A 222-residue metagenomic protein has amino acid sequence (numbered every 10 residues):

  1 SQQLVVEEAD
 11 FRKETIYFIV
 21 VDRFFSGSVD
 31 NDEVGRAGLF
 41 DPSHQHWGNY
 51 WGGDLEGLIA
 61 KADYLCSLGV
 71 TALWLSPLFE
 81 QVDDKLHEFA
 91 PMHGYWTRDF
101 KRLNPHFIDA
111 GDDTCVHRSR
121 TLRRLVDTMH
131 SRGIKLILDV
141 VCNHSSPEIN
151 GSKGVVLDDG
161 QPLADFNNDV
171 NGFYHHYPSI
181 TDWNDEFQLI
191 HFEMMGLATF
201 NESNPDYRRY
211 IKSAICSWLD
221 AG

Functional and structural regions predicted by a protein language model:
S1-Q3: Extended acidic/polar, glycine-enriched regions that form or flank non-catalytic beta-rich accessory modules
E8-E14, D22-A221: Substrate-binding/active-site clefts of carbohydrate-active enzymes
